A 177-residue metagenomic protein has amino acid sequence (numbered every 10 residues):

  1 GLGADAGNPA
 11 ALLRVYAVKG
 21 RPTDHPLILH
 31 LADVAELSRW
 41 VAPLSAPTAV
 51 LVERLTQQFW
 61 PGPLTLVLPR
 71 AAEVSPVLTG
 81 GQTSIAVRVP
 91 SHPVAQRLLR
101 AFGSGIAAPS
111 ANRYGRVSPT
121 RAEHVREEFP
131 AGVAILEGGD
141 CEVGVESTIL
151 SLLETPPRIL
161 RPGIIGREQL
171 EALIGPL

Functional and structural regions predicted by a protein language model:
G1-L177: Active-site-adjacent structural elements in enzyme catalytic cores
